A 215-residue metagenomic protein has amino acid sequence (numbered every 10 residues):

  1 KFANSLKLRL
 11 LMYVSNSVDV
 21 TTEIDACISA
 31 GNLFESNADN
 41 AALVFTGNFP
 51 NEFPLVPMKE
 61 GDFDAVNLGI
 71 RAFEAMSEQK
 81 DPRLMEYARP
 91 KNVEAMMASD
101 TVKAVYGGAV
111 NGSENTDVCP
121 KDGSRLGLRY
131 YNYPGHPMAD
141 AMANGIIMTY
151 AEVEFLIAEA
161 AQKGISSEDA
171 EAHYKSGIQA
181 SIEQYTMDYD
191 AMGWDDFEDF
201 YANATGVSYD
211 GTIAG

Functional and structural regions predicted by a protein language model:
K1-D190, N203, D210-G215: Structured, solvent-exposed acidic/aromatic patches
W194: Glycine-rich loop/turn
